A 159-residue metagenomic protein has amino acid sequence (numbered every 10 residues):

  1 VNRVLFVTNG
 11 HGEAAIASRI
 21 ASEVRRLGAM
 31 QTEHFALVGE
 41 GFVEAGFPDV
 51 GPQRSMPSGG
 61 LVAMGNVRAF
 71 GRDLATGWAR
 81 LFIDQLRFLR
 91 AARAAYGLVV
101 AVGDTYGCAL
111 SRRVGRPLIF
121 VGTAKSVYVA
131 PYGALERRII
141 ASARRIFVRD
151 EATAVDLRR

Functional and structural regions predicted by a protein language model:
N2: Nucleotide donor/acceptor-binding cores
L5-A29, H34-R159: Active-site and donor-binding regions of nucleotide-sugar-utilizing enzymes
